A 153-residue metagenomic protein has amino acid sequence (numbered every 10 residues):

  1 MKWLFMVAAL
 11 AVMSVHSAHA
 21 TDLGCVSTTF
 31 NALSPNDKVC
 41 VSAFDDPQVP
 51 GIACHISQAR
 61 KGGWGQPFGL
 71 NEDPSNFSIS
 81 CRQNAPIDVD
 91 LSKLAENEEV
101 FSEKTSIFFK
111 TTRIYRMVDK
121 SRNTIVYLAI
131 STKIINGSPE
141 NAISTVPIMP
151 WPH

Functional and structural regions predicted by a protein language model:
L4-M13: Sec-dependent N-terminal signal peptides
A8-A9, D46, A59, P86 (+1 more regions): Residue-level marker of positions within ordered structural domains that often coincide with functionally constrained
V15-A20: Sec/Tat signal peptide C-region and signal peptidase I cleavage site
T21-P74: N-terminal secretory signal peptides
V26-S34, F44, F101-K104, T112-K120: Short acidic-hydrophobic surface loop/beta-edge motif
G51-V118: Mature extracytoplasmic domains of secretory-pathway proteins
S121-H153: C-terminal partner/receptor-binding element of secreted or periplasmic proteins
